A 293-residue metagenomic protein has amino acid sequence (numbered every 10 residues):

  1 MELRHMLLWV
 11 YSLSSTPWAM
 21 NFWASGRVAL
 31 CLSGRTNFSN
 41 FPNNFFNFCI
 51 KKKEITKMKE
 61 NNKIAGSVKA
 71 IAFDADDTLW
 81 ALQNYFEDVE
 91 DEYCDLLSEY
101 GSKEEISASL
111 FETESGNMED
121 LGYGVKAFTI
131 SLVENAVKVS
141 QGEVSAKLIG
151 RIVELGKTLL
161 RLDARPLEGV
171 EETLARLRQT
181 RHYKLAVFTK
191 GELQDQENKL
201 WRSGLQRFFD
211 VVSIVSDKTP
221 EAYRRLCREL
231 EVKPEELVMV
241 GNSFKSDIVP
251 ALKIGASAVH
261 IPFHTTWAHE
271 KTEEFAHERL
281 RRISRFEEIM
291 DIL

Functional and structural regions predicted by a protein language model:
R4, W9-R27, S33-R35, S39: Low-acidity, Ser/Thr- and Arg-rich intrinsically disordered low-complexity segments
F22, L30, N37-F73: Non-catalytic pre-domain segments flanking phosphatase-related domains
F46-K51, M58-V68, E171, A175 (+2 more regions): Asp-based, Mg2+/Mn2+-dependent phosphohydrolase catalytic module
K59-S109: Active-site neighborhood of HAD-like aspartate-dependent phosphohydrolases
E92, L96, T173-H182: A short, Lys/Arg-enriched amphipathic alpha-helix followed by its capping loop at the start of a domain
E99, E112-L159: A metal-dependent, Asp-based hydrolase signature
